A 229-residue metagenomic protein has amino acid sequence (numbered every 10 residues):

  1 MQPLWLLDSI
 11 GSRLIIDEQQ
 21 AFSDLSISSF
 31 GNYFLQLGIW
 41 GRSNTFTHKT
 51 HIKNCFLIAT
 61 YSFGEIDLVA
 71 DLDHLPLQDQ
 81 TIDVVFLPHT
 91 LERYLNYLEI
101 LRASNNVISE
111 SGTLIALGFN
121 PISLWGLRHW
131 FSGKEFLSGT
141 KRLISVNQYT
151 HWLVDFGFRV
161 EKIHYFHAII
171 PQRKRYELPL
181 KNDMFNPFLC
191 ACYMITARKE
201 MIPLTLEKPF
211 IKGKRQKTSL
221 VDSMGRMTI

Functional and structural regions predicted by a protein language model:
M1-I27: Class I SAM-dependent methyltransferase Rossmann-like catalytic core, especially the SAM/SAH-binding loop
Q20, D24-L75: Class I SAM-dependent methyltransferase SAM/SAH-binding core
V85-F86: Hydrophobic beta-strand segment of the Class I
L98-T113: A short glycine-rich, Lys/Arg-flanked "PGG" loop and its adjoining helix->strand segment in the class I
T113-T140: Conserved class I S-adenosyl-L-methionine
F131, T140-I163: Short alpha-helix
R159-C190: Conserved catalytic loop of SAM-dependent methyltransferase domains
L178-I229: C-terminal lobe and adjacent flexible extensions of AdoMet/dcAdoMet transferase-like proteins
